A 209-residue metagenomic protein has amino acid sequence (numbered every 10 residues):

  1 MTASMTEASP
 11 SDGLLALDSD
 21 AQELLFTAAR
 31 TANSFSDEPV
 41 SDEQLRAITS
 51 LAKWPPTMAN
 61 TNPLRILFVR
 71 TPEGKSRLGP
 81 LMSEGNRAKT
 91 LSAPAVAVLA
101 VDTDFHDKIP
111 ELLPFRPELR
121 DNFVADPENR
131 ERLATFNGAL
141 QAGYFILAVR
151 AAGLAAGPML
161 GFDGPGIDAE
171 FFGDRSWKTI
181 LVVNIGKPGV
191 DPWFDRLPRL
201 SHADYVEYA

Functional and structural regions predicted by a protein language model:
M1-A209: Acidic, surface-exposed loops and disordered segments
